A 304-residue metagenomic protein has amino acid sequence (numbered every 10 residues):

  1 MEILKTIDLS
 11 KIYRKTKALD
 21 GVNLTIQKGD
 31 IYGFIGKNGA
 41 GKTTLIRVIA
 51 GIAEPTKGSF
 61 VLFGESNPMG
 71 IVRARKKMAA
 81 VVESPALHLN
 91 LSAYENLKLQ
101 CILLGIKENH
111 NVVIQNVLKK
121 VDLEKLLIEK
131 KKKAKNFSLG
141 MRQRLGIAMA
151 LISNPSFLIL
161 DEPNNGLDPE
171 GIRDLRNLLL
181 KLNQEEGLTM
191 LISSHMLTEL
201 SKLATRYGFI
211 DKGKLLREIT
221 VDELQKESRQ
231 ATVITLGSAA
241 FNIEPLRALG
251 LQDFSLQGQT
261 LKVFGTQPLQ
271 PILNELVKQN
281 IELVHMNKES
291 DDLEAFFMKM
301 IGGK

Functional and structural regions predicted by a protein language model:
A50: Helix-to-loop junction immediately C-terminal to a conserved catalytic motif
G58-M69, R73-A74: Conserved ABC transporter NBD signature motif
K98, I102, N111-E129: Conserved ABC ATPase "signature" region
L158-E162: Catalytic Walker B motif of ABC-type/P-loop ATPase nucleotide-binding domains
A231-M300: Short, charged/small-residue-rich alpha-helical element at the C-terminal edge of ABC transporter nucleotide-binding
